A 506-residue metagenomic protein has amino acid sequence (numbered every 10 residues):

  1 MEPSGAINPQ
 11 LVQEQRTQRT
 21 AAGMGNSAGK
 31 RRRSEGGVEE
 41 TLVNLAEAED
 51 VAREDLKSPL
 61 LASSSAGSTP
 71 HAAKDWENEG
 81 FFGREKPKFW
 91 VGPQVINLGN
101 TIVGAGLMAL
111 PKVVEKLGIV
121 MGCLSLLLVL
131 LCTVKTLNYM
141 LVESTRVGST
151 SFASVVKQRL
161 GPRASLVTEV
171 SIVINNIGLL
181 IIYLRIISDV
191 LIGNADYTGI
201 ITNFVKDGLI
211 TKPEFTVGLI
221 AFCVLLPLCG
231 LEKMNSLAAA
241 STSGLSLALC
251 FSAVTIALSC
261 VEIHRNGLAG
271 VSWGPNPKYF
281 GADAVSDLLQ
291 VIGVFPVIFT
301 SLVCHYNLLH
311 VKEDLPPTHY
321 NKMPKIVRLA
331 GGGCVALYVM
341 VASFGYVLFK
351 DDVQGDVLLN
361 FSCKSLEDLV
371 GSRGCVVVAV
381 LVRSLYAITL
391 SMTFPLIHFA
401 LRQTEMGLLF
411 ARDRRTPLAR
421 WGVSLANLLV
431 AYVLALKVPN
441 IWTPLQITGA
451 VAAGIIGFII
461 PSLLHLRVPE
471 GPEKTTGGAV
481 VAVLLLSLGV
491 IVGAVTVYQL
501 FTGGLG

Functional and structural regions predicted by a protein language model:
M1-K86, P93, S154, G193 (+4 more regions): Intrinsically disordered, low-complexity terminal tails enriched in acidic/polar residues
D75-E85, F89-K116, M121-C123: Signal-peptide-cleavage-adjacent N-terminal segments of secreted and extracellular proteins
K86-P87, G92, E143, S149-E169 (+5 more regions): Membrane-interfacial loop- and helix-cap regions that link adjacent transmembrane helices in polytopic membrane proteins
F89-M108, I220-F222, V297-C304, L488-V492: The first (N-terminal) embedded transmembrane alpha-helix
A105, L130-Y139, A221-G230, P461: Central hydrophobic cores of alpha-helical transmembrane segments in multi-pass inner-membrane proteins across all
P111-S149: Extracellular loop-to-transmembrane helix junctions
K112-V113, P227-L231, V433-P439: Hydrophobic alpha-helical transmembrane segments
